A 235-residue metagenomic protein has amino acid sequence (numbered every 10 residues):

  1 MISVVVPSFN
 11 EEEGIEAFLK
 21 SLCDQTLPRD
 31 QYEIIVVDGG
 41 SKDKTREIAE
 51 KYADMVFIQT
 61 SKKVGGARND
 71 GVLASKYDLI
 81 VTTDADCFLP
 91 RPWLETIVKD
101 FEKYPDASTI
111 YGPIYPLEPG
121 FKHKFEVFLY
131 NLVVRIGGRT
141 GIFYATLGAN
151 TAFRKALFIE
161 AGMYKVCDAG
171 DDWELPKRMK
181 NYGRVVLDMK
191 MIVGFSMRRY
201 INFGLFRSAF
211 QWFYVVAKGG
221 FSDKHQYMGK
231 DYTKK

Functional and structural regions predicted by a protein language model:
E11-Q25: Short, well-formed alpha-helical segments that are part of the catalytic scaffolds of diverse glycosyltransferases
E13-E16, D43-E50, P92: Acidic helix N-cap motif at the loop->helix transition within catalytic regions of sugar-transfer enzymes
S21, D38-R46, C87: A conserved acidic beta->alpha catalytic loop
Q59-S75: Glycine-rich, basic loop-to-helix element that forms the pyrophosphate-binding segment of sugar-nucleotide handling
I80: Short aromatic/hydrophobic "clamp" motif used to bind/position activated sugar donors
P92-K122: Conserved donor NDP-sugar-binding/catalytic core segment of glycosyltransferases
P116-H123, V134-F153: A recurrent flexible, glycine/aromatic-enriched loop bordering the glycosyltransferase active site that acts as
A169-L175: Acidic donor-binding loop at a coil-to-helix junction in glycosyltransferase catalytic cores that engages
